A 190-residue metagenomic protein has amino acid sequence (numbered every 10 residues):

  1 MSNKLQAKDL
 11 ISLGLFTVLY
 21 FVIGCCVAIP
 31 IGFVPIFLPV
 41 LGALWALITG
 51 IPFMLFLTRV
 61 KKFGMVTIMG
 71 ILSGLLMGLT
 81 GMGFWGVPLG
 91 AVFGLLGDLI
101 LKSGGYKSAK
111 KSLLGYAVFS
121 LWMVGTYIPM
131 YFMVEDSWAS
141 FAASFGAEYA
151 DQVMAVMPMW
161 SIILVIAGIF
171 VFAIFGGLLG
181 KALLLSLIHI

Functional and structural regions predicted by a protein language model:
S2-I68: Hydrophobic transmembrane alpha-helices
A7-F16, L41, W45, G64-M69 (+6 more regions): Alpha-helical transmembrane segments of integral membrane proteins
F16-Y20, W45, T49, F53 (+8 more regions): Alpha-helical transmembrane segments in multi-pass membrane proteins
T17-C25, L72-T80, V118-I128: Aromatic-anchored segments of alpha-helical transmembrane domains
V22, G90-I128, G177: Short helix-perturbing small/polar motifs within transmembrane alpha-helices
A28-V34, S73-L101: Interfacial aromatic-anchored transmembrane helix boundaries in multi-pass membrane proteins
L38, L113-L185: Membrane-embedded alpha-helical hairpins and interfacial helices in multi-pass inner-membrane proteins
I188-I190: Conserved small/polar residues in nucleotide/adenosyl-binding loops
